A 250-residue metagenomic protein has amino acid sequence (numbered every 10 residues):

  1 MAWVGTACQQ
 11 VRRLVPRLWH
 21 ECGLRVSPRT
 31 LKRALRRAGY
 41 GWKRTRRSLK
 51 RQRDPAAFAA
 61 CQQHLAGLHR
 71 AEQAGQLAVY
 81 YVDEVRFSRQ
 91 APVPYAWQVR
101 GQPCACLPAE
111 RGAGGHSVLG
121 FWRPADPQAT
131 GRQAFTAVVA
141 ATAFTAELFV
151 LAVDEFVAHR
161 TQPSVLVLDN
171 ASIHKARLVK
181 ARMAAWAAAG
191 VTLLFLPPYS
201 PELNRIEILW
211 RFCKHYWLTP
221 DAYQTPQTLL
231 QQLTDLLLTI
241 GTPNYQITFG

Functional and structural regions predicted by a protein language model:
M1-V26, Q73: A short, amphipathic alpha-helix used for macromolecular contacts
Q10, E21, S88, A143 (+2 more regions): Acidic, metal-coordinating catalytic cores used for nucleic-acid/nucleotide bond scission and strand-transfer chemistry
C22, A60-D154: Extended, low-complexity cationic-aromatic segments
V26-G39: Major-groove recognition helix of helix-turn-helix-like DNA-binding domains
T30, G75-L77, R205-G250: C-terminal anion-handling pockets and recognition modules
W42-A59: Short Lys/Arg-enriched helix C-cap and helix-to-coil transition segments that create basic nucleic-acid-contact patches
P103-R111, W186-R205, D221-A222: RNase H-like polynucleotidyl transferase catalytic core
D169-N170, R177, L193-H215, Q227-L229: RNase H-like two-metal-ion nuclease catalytic core shared by retroviral integrases and related mobile-element nucleases
